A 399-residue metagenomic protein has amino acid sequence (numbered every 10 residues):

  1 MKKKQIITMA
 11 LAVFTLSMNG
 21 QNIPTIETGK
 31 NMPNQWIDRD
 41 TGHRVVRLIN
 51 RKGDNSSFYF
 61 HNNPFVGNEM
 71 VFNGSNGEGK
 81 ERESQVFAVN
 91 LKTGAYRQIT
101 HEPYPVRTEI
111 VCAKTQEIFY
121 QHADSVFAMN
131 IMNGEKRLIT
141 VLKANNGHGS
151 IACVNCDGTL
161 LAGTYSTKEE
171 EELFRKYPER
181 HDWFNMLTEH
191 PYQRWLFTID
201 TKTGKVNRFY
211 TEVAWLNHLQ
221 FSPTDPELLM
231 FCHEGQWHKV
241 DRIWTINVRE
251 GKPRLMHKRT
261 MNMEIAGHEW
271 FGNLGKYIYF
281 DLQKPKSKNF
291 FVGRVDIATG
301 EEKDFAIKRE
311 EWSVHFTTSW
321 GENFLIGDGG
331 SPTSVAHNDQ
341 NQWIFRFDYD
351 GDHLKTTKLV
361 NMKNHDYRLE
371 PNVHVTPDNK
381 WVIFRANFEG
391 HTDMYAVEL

Functional and structural regions predicted by a protein language model:
Q21-V46, T188-R194: Blade/loop signatures of beta-propeller domains
N22-T28, S75-E81, G163-P191, C232-V240 (+3 more regions): Short, conserved, GDST-rich strand-edge loop motifs in beta-rich repeat architectures
W36-S56, T356-V360: A short helix->beta-strand "capping" segment at the edge of beta-propeller domains
D54, F58-H61, E81-V126: Blade-loop segments of beta-propeller domains
E102-R194, R208-T211: Asp-box/WD-like beta-propeller blade repeats and closely related beta-sheet repeat scaffolds
N262-E264, D304-T317, G351-P377: Conserved blade-ending motifs and adjacent loop-strand segments that build the rim/top face of beta-propeller domains
G272-G293, E301-K355: Loop/turn-rich, solvent-exposed surfaces of beta-rich toroidal or solenoidal domains
L369-L399: Blade-level signature of beta-propeller repeat domains, shared across WD40, Kelch, NHL, RCC1 and BNR/Asp-box propellers
